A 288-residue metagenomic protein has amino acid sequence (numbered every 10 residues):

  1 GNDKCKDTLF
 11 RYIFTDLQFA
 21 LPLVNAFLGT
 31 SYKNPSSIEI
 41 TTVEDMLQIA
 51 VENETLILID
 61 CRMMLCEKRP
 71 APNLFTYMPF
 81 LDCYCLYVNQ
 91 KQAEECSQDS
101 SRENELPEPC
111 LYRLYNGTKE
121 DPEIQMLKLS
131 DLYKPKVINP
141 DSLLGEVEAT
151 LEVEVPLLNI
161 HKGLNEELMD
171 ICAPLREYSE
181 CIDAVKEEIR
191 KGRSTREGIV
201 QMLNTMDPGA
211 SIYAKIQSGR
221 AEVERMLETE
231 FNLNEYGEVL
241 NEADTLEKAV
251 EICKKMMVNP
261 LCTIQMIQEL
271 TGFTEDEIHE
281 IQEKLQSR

Functional and structural regions predicted by a protein language model:
G1-L168: Accessory alpha/beta interaction modules
K4, T8, F27, L56-F75 (+3 more regions): Short, charged alpha-helical interaction segments and adjacent helix-coil junctions
